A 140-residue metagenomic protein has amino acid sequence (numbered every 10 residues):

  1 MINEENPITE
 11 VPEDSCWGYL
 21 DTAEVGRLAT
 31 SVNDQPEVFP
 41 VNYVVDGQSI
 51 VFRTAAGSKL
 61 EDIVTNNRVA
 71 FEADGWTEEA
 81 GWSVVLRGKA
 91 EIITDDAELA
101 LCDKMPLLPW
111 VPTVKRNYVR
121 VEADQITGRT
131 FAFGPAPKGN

Functional and structural regions predicted by a protein language model:
M1-D21, N140: Extreme N-terminal tail/first-helix region
V11-E13, T54, S58: Charged, amphipathic alpha-helical segments
D21-A23, Q35-P36, S83, P112-V114: Short solvent-exposed loop/turn micro-motifs enriched in small/polar/acidic residues
A23-A55, F71: Short beta-strand segments
D34, S58-L60, P135: Short, surface-exposed beta-strand-loop junctions and turns on beta-sheet-rich folds
S49-V51, R120, T127: General beta-strand recognition
A56-V119, A123-Q125: Short, structured beta-strand-loop surface elements
T130-N140: Short, charged, intrinsically disordered terminal tails
